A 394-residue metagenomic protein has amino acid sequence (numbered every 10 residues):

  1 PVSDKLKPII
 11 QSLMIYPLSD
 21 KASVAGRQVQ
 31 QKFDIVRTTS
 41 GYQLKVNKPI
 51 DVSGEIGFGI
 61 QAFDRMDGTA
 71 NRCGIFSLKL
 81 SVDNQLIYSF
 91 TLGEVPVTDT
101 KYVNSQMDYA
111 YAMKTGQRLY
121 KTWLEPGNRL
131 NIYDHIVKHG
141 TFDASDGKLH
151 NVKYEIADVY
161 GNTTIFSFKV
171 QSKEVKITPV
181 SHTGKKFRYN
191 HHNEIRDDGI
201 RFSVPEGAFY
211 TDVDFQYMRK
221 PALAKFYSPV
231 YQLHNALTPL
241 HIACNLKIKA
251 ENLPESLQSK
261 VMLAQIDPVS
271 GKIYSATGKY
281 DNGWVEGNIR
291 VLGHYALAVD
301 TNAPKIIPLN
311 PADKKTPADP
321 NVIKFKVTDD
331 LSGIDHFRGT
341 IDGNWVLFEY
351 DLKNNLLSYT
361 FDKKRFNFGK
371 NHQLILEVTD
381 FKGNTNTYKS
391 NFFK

Functional and structural regions predicted by a protein language model:
P1-L18, A22-G26: Conserved, short, structured surface segments that act as functional micro-motifs
K5-L13, I200, T301-K305: Proline-centered linker/hinge motifs at extracellular inter-domain junctions
L18-K21, Q30-E174, W284-G287, D330-K394: Long, low-complexity serine/threonine/glycine- and acidic-rich segments characteristic of extracellular
V52-G57, L240-K247, T316-I323: Short coil/turn motif common to extracellular beta-sandwich-like domains
G59-F63, K247-E251, V322-D330: Short edge beta-strand/loop segments characteristic of extracellular beta-sandwich folds
T178-Y189, Q216-M262, D313: Proteolytic processing hotspots in large secreted/extracellular or virion-associated proteins and select intracellular
H182, L297-S332: N-terminal non-catalytic regions of secreted/periplasmic and cell-surface proteins
L237-Y295, H336-R338, N344-L347: Proteolytic-maturation and junctional protease-sensitive modules
